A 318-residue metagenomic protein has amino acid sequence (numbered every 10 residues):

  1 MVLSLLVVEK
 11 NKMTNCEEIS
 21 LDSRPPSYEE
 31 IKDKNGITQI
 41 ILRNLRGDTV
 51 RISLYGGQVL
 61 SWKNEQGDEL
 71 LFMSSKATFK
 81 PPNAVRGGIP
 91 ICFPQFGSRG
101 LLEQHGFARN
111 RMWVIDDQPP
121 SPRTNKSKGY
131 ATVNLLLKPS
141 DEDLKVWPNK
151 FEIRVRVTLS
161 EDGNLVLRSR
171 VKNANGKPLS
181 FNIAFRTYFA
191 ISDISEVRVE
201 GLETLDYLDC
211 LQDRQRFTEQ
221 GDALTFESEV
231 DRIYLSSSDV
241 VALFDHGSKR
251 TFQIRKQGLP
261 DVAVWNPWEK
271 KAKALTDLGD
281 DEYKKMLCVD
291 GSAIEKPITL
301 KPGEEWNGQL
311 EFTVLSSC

Functional and structural regions predicted by a protein language model:
V2-L45, Y55, E65, K138-L144 (+2 more regions): Beta-strand-rich recognition/accessory modules
E30, N35, L45-R51, V157-D162 (+3 more regions): N-terminal onset of structured domains
K32-K34, L102-E161: Extended, loop-rich substrate-binding clefts of extracytoplasmic carbohydrate-active enzymes
Q39-I40, L45-H105: Acidic-aromatic substrate-binding/catalytic surfaces of carbohydrate-active enzymes
I40, V50, V133-L135, I153-V155 (+4 more regions): Hydrophobic residues positioned within well-ordered beta-strands of beta-sheet architectures
R46-T49, Q58, G67-E69, N149-F151 (+4 more regions): Short acidic/polar mixed-charge low-complexity motifs
S169-N175, V314: Asparagine-centered strand-capping/turn motif at beta-strand->loop junctions
P178-S180, A184-A263: Active-site/ligand-binding surface loops and adjacent short beta/alpha elements that line catalytic pockets across
